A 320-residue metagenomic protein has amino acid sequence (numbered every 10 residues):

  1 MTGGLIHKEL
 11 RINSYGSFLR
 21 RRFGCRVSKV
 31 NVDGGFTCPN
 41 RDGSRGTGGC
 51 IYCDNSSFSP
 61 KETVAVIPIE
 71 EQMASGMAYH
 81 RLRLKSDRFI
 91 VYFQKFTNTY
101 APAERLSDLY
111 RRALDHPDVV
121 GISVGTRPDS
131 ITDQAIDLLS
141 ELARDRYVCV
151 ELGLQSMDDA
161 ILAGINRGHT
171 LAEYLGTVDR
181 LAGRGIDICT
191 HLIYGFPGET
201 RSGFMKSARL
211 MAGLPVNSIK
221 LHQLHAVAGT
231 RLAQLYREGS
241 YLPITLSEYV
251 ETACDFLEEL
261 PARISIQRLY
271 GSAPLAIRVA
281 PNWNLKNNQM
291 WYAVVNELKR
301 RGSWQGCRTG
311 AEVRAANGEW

Functional and structural regions predicted by a protein language model:
M1-I90: N-terminal [4Fe-4S]-dependent radical SAM core
T2-S17, F23-S28, S218, A226-W320: Auxiliary Fe-S-binding modules of radical SAM enzymes
S28-V32, F89-V91, I122-V124, V148-L152 (+3 more regions): Hydrophobic faces of well-ordered beta-strands that scaffold small-molecule active sites in alpha/beta enzyme cores
C50, R112-V119, K206-K220, M290-Q305: Structural recognition of alpha->loop->beta junctions
S56-M73, H80-A103, D118-I131, Y147-E173 (+1 more regions): Core AdoMet radical
G76-H80, I131-D145, G176, M205-P215 (+1 more regions): Short amphipathic alpha-helices and their capping/turn segments at secondary-structure boundaries
R81-L82, L109-P117, D137-Y147, D179-G183: Acidic (Asp/Glu)-rich catalytic clusters
A172-R231, S247-S272: Conserved C-terminal portion of the radical SAM core fold that forms the substrate/S-adenosylmethionine-binding
